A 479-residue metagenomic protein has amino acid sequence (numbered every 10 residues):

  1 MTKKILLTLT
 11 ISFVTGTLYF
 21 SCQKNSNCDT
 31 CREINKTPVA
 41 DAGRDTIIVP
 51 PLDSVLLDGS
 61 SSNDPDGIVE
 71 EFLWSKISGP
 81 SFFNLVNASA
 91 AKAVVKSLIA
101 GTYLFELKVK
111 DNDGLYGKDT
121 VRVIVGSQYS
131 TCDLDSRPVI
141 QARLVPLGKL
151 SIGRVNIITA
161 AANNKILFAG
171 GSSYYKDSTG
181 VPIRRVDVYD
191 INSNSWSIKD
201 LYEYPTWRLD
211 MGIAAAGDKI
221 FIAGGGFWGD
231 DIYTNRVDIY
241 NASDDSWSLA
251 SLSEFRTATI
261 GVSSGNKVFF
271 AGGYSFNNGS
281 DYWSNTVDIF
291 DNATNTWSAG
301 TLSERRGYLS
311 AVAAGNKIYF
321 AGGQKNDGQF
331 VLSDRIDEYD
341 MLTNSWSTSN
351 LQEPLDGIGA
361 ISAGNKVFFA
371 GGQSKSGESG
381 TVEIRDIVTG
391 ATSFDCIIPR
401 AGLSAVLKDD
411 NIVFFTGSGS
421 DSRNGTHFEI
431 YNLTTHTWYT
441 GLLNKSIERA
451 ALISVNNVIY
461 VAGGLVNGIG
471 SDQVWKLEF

Functional and structural regions predicted by a protein language model:
S26-D29, G126-F479: Kelch-like beta-propeller repeat domains
N35-V39: Proline-centered linker/hinge motifs at extracellular inter-domain junctions
T46-D53: Short, solvent-exposed loop/linker segments at the N-terminal edge of repeated beta-sheet extracellular domains
D58-D66, I77: Acidic, Ser/Thr
E71-K96: Surface-exposed, flexible coil segments in extracellular/virion-facing regions
G117-S127: C-terminal edge beta-strand
